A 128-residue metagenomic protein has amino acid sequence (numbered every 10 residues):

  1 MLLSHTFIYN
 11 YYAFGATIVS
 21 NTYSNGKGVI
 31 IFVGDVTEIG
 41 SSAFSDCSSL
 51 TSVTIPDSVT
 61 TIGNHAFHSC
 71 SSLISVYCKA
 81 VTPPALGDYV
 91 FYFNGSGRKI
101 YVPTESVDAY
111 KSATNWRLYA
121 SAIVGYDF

Functional and structural regions predicted by a protein language model:
M1-T22: Extracellular, modular beta-sheet/disulfide-rich ectodomains of secreted and cell-surface proteins
L2-L3, F67, R117: Residue-level signal for functionally critical sites in structured catalytic/ligand-binding pockets
N10, N25-T37, S48-T61, C70-A85 (+2 more regions): Structural signature of tandem-repeat unit edges
I18-Y23, G87-Y92: Short, flexible, solvent-exposed loop/turn segments with mixed acidic/basic and small polar residues
G40-S45, G63-H68, D88-V90: Consensus positions within tandem repeat domains that build extended binding/scaffold surfaces
C47, A113-T114: Generic structural signal for bulky hydrophobic/aromatic residues embedded in well-ordered secondary structure
Y89-F93, T114-R117: A structural signal for leucine-rich repeat
